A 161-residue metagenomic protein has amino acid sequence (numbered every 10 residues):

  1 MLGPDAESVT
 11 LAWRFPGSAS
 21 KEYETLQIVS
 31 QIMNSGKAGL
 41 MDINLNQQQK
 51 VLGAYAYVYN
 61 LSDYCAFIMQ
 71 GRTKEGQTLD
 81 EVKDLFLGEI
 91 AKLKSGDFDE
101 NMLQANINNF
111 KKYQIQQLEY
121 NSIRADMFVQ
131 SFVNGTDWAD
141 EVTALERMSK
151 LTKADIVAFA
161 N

Functional and structural regions predicted by a protein language model:
M1-A38, Q70: His/Glu-based metal-binding/catalytic segments typifying zinc-dependent metallopeptidases
D5-G17, I43-K150: M16 family metallopeptidases and their MPP-like homologs
E22-I28, N46, T152-D155: PPIase-associated folding chaperone regions across multiple families
V29-S30, L87, V157: Generic solvent-exposed, charged/amphipathic alpha-helical segments that serve as macromolecular interface scaffolds
D155-N161: Bilobed periplasmic-binding protein-like "clamshell/Venus-flytrap" ligand-binding domains
